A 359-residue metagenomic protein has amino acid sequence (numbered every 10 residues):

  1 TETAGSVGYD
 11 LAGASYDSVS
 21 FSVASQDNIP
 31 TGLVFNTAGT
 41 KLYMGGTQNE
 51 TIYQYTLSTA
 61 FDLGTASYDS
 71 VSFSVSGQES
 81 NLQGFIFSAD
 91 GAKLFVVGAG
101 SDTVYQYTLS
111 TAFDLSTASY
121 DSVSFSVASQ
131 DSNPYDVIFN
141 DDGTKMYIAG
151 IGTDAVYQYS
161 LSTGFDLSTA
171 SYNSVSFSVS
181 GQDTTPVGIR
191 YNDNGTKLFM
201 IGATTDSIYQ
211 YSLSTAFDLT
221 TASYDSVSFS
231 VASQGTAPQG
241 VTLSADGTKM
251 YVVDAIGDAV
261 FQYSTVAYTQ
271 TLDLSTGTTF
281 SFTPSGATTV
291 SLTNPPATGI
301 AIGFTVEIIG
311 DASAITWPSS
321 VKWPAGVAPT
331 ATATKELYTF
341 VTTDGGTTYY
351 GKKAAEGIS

Functional and structural regions predicted by a protein language model:
E2-L11, T56-T65, Q106-T117, S160-T169 (+2 more regions): Short loop/turn segments immediately following beta-strands, especially the blade-tip and inter-blade linker loops
D17-A24, D69-S76, D121-A128, N173-S180 (+1 more regions): A short beta-strand motif characteristic of beta-propeller blades
T37-A38, A89-D90, D141-D142, Y191-N194 (+1 more regions): Residue-level detector of Asp-centered blade-edge/turn motifs that repeat once per structural unit in beta-propeller
T47, A99, I151, A203 (+1 more regions): Short loop/turn segments immediately following the C-termini of beta-strands
F199, Q239-V266: Blade-level signature of beta-propeller repeat domains, shared across WD40, Kelch, NHL, RCC1 and BNR/Asp-box propellers
A267-P318, K335-E336, V341-S359: Exposed extracellular interaction/assembly regions and N-terminal maturation sites
